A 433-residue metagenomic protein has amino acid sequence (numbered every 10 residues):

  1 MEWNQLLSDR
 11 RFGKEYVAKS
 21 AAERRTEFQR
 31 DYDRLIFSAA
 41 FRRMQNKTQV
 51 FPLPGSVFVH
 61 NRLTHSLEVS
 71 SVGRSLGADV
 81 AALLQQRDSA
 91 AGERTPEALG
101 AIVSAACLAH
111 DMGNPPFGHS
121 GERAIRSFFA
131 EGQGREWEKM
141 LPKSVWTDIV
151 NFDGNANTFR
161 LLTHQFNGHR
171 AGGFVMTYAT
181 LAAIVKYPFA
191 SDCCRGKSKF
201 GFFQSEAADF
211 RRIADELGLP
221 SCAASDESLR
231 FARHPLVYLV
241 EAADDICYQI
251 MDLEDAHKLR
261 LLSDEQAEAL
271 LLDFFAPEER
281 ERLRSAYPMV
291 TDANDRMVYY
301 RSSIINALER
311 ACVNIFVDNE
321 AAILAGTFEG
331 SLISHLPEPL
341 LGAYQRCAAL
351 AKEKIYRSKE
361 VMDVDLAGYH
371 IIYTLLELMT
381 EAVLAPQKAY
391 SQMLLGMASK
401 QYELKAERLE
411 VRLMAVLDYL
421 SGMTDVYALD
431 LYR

Functional and structural regions predicted by a protein language model:
M1-A21, L376-A382, Y390-R433: Acidic, carboxylate-rich catalytic segments that either coordinate divalent cations
M1-R24, I36-K47, S56, L67 (+4 more regions): Sequence-structural signature of the catalytic-core scaffold of metal-dependent phosphohydrolases that act on
Q29-R42, L336-L340: Acidic, low-complexity proline/glycine-rich segments
K47-V57, L350-I355: A short small-residue
H60-L63: Low-complexity, highly charged intrinsically disordered N-terminal segments that act as targeting/localization
A78, T163, Y248-M251, D255 (+4 more regions): Charged/polar positions within long, soluble alpha-helices
T158, I372, L420: A residue-level signal for conserved active-site and pocket-lining positions in enzyme catalytic cores
A276-V411: C-terminal subdomains that position terminal phosphate/3'-OH groups for nucleotidyl transfer/ligation, primarily on
